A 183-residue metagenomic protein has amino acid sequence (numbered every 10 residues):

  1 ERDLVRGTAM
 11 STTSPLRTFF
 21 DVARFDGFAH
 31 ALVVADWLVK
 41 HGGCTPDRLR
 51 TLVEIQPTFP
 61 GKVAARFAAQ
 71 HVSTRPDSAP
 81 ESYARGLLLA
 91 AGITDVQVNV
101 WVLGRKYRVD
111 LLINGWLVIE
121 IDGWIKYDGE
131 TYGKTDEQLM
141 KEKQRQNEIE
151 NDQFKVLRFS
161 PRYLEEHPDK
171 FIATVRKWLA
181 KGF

Functional and structural regions predicted by a protein language model:
E1-P46: Hydrophobic alpha-helical segments and helix pairs
V39-F183: Surface segments flanking catalytic/ligand-binding clefts of nucleic-acid enzymes
